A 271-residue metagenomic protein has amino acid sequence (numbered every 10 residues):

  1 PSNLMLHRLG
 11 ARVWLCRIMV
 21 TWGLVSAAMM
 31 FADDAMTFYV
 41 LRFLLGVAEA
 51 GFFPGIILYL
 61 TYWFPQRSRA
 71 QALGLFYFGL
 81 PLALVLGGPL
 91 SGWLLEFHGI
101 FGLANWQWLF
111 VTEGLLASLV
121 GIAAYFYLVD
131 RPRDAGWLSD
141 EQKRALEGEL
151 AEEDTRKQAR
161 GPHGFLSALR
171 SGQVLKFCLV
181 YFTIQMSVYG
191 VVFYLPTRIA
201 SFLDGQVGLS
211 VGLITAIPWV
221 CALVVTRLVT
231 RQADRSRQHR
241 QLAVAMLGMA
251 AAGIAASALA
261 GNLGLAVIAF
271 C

Functional and structural regions predicted by a protein language model:
P1-A11, V224-Q238: Helix-to-loop junctions at the C-terminal end of transmembrane segments in multipass secondary transporters
P1-M36: Conserved MFS/SLC helix-loop-helix module at the cytosolic interface between two early adjacent transmembrane helices
G10, F31-T37, A48, P65 (+2 more regions): Helix-breaking motifs and short loop linkers at transmembrane-helix boundaries and internal kinks in secondary membrane
T21, V25-A28, M36-L44, G264-F270: Paired small-residue
L41-F78: Cytoplasmic helix-loop-helix junction between adjacent transmembrane helices in 12-TM secondary transporters
A70-L95, L116-A117: Glycine-rich segments within core transmembrane alpha-helices of 12-TM secondary carriers
L166-T226: Extracytoplasmic gate region of multi-pass secondary transporters
Q238-C271: C-terminal transmembrane helical hairpin of 12-TM major facilitator-type secondary transporters
